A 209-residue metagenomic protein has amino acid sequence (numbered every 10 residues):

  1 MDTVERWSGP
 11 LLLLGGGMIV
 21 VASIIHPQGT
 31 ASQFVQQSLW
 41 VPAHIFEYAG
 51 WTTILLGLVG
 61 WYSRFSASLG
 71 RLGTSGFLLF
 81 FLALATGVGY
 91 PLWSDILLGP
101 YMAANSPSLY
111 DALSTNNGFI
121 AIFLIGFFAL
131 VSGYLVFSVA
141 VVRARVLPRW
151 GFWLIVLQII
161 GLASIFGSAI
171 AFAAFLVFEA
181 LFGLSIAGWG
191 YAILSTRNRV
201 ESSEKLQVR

Functional and structural regions predicted by a protein language model:
M1-R209: Hydrophobic, aromatic-enriched alpha-helical segments typical of multi-pass transmembrane helices
